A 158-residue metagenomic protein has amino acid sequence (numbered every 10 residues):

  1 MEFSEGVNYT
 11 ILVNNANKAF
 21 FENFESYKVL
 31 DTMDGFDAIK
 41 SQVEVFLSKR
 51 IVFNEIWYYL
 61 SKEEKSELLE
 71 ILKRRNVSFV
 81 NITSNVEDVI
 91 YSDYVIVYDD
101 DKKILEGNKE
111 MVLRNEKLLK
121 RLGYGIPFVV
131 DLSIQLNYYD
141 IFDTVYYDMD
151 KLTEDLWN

Functional and structural regions predicted by a protein language model:
F3-Y27: Glycine-rich P-loop/Walker A and Walker A-like loops and their local beta1-loop-alpha1 context in P-loop NTPases
Y9-L12, L119-N158: ABC ATPase nucleotide-binding domains
I56-Y58: Short loop immediately C-terminal to the Walker-B catalytic DE motif in ABC-type ATPase nucleotide-binding domains
K62-R75, E87: Helical segment within the ABC ATPase nucleotide-binding domain
N76-S84: Conserved H-loop
T83-E87, D100: The feature captures the ABC ATPase H-loop/switch
I90-V97: Conserved catalytic segment of ABC-fold P-loop ATPases
K102-V130: Conserved beta-strand-loop-alpha-helix hinge in the C-terminal portion of ABC ATPase nucleotide-binding domains
